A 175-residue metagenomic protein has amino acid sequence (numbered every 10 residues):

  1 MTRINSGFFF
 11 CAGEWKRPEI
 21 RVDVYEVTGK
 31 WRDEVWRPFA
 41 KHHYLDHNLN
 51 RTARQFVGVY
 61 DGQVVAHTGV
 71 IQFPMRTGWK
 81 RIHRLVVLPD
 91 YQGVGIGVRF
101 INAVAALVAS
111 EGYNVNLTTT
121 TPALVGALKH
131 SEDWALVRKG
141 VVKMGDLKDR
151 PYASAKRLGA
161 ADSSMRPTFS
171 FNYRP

Functional and structural regions predicted by a protein language model:
M1-G29: Conserved N-terminal entry element of GNAT/NAT acetyltransferase domains
Y25-Y91: A conserved beta-strand-loop-helix scaffold within acyl/acetyltransferase catalytic domains
V87, Q92-A106: Conserved acetyl-CoA-binding loop-helix of GNAT-fold acetyltransferases
A106-A123: Conserved GNAT acetyl-CoA-binding A-motif
G126-H130: A short acidic (Asp/Glu
W134-R157: Conserved catalytic-core motifs of GNAT/GCN5-like acyltransferases
A155-P175: A conserved mid-domain beta-alpha-beta active-site/ligand-binding segment of alpha/beta enzyme cores
